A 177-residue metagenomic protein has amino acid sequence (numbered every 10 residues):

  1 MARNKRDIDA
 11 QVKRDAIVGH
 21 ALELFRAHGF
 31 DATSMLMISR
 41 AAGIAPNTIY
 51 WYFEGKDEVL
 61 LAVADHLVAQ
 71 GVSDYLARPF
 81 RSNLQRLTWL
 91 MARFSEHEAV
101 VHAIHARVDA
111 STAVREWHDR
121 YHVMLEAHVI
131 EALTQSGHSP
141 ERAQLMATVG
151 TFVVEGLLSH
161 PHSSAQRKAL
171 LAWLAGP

Functional and structural regions predicted by a protein language model:
M1-V12, T134: N-terminal intrinsically disordered/low-complexity leader segments
A10, V18, A64, V68 (+1 more regions): Amphipathic, non-transmembrane alpha-helical scaffold segments
A16, E58, Q85, W89 (+3 more regions): Amphipathic alpha-helical interaction segments
A16, H20-E58, A62: Helix-turn-helix
L61-R86: Amphipathic alpha-helical linker/stalk segments
Q85, A92, T112-T148: Amphipathic alpha-helical packing segments from all-alpha helical-bundle domains
M91-E116, S159: Amphipathic alpha-helical segments used for helix-helix packing
P140-P177: Hydrophobic alpha-helical segments that form the core of small-molecule binding pockets and/or dimer interfaces
